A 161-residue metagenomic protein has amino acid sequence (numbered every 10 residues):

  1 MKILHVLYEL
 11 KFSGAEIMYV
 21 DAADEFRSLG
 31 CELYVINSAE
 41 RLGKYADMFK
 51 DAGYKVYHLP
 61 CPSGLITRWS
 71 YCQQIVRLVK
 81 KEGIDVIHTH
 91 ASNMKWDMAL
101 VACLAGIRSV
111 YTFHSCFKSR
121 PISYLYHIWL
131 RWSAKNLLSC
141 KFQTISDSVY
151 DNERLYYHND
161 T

Functional and structural regions predicted by a protein language model:
M1-T161: Membrane-interface segments of envelope glycosyltransferases acting on lipid-linked substrates or membrane lipids
